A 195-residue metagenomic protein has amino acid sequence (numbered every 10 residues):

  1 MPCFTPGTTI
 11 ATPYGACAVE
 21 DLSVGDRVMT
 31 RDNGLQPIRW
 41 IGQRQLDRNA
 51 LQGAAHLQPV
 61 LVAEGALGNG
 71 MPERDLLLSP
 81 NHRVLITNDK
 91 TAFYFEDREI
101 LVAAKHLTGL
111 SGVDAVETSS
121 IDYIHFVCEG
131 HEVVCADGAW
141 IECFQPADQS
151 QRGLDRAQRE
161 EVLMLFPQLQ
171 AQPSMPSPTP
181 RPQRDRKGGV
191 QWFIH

Functional and structural regions predicted by a protein language model:
M1-E20, L163-H195: Protein maturation boundaries and topogenic segments
T5-Y14, R27-D155: Long beta-strand-rich cores associated with HINT superfamily self-processing modules
E20-R27: Structural motif
R152-L165: Small beta-barrel nucleic-acid-binding modules, primarily SNase/OB-fold domains and secondarily Tudor-like barrels
